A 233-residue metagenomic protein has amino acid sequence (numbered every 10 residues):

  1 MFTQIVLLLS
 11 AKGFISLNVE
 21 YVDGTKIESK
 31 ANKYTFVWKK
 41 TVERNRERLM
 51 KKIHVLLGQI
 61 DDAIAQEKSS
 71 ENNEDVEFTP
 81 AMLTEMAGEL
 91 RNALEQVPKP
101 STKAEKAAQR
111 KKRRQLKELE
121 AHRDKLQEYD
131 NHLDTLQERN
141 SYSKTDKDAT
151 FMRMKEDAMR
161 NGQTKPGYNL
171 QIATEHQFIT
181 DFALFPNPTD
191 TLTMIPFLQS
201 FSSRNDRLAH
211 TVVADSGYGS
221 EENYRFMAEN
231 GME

Functional and structural regions predicted by a protein language model:
M1-E233: Anion-binding and metal-coordination hotspots
